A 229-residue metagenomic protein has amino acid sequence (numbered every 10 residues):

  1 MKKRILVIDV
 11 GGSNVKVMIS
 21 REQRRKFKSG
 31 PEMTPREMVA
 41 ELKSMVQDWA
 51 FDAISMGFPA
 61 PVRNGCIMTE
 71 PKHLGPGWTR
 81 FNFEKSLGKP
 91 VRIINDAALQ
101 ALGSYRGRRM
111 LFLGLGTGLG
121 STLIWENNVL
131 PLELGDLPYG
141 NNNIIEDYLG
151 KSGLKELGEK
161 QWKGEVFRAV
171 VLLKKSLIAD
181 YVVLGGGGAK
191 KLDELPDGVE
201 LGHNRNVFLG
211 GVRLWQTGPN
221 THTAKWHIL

Functional and structural regions predicted by a protein language model:
K2-A40, D48, N128-E156: Short glycine-rich, Thr/Ser-proximal phosphate-binding strand/loop in the N-terminal lobe of ATP-dependent enzymes
I5-D9, A53-S55, M110-G114, V183: Short glycine-aspartate micro-motif
N14, L173-R205: Glycine-rich phosphate-binding loops at beta-strand->alpha-helix junctions
V15-I19, A60, L102, L119-W125: Short beta-strand scaffold segments in enzyme catalytic cores
G30-K43, Q47-S55, P59-R109, D147-L149 (+1 more regions): Glycine-rich phosphate-binding loop and adjoining helix at the ATP-binding site of ATP-dependent phosphoryl-transfer
F58, L115-T117, G186-G187: Short secondary-structure boundary segments
R108-L111, T117-Y139: Anionic-ligand binding region
W162-S176: A short, acidic, amphipathic alpha-helical segment used as a generic capping/interface helix at domain edges
